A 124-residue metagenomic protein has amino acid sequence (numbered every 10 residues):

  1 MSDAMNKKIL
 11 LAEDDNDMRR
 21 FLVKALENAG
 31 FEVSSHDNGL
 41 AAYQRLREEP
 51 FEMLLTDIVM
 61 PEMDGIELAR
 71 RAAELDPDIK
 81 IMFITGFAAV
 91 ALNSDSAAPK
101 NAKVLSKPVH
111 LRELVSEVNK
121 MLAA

Functional and structural regions predicted by a protein language model:
M1-K8, R112-A124: Non-catalytic signal-transmission and effector/linker regions of two-component phosphorelay proteins
D17-N28: Charged docking surfaces used in two-component/phosphorelay signaling
G30-D37, R45: Short hydrophobic/Thr-rich beta-strand motif most characteristic of the beta2 strand and flanking loop of CheY-like
N38, D64-L68: Acidic catalytic/metal-coordinating carboxylates
D57: Active-site residues of response regulator receiver
M60: Receiver (REC) domain active-site loop signature in two-component systems and cognate sites in sensor histidine kinases
E67, F87-S106, R112-E117: Alpha4 helix (beta4-alpha4-beta5 surface) of REC/receiver domains from two-component response regulators
